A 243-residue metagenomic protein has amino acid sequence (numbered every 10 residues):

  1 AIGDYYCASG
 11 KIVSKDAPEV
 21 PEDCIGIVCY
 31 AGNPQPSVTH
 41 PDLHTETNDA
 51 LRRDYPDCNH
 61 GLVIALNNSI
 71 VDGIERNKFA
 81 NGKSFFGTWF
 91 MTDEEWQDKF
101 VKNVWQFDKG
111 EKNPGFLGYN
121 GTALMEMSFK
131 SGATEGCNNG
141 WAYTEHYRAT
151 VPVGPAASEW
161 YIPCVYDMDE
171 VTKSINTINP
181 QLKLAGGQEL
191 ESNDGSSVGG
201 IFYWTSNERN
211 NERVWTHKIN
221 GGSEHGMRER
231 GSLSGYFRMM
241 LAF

Functional and structural regions predicted by a protein language model:
A1-A156, G231-F243: Short, compositionally biased
G61-L62, W160, I201: Structural motif
V153-E170: Mid-length scaffold segments of soluble, non-membrane domains
V165-F243: C-terminal, surface-exposed recognition/capping segments
